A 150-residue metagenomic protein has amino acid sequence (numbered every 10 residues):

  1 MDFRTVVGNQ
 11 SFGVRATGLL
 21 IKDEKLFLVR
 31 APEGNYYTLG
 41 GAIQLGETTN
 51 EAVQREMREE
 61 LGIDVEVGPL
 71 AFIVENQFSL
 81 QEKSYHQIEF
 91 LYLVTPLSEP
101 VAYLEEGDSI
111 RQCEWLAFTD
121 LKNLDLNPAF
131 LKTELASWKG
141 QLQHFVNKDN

Functional and structural regions predicted by a protein language model:
M1-T17: Acidic, metal-coordinating catalytic segment for phosphate/diphosphate chemistry, firing primarily on the Nudix
G8-F12, E82-I88, G107-I110: A generic structural micro-feature
G13, I21, T38, V65 (+1 more regions): Short connector loops at helix/strand junctions that flank enzyme active sites, especially segments positioning acidic
I21-E59: Conserved Nudix-box catalytic region and its N-terminal flanking loop in Nudix hydrolases and closely related
D64-I73: A short coil-to-beta-strand element that immediately follows conserved catalytic motifs
F78-V101, E134: Active-site-adjacent beta-strand/loop module that shapes the phosphate/pyrophosphate-binding cleft
L104-S137: NUDIX/MutT-family hydrolases
S137-N150: Acidic/histidine-enriched, glycine/proline-rich intrinsically disordered or flexible terminal extensions
